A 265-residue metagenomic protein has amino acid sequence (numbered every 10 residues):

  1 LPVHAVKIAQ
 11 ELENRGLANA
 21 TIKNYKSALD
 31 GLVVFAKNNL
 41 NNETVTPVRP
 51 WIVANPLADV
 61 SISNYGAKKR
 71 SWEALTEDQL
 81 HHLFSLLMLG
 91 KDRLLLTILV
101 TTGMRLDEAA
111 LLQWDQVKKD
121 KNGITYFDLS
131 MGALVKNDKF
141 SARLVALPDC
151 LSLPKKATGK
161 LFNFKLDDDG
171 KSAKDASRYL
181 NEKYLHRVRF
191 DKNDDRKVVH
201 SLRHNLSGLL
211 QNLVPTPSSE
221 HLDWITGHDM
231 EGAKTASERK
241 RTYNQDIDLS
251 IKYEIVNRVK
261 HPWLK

Functional and structural regions predicted by a protein language model:
L1-V34, G170-D175, D195-S201: N-terminal core-binding DNA-recognition domain of tyrosine site-specific recombinases/integrases
N19, K23-A28, N38, A58-L106 (+2 more regions): Basic, Lys/Arg- and aromatic-enriched nucleic-acid-binding interface segment
A20, T97, T101, E108 (+1 more regions): C-terminal catalytic core of tyrosine-transesterase DNA break-rejoin enzymes
L32-A36, K155-A157, L210: Hydrophobic recognition helices of helix-based DNA-binding modules
V34-I52, L95-G123, S218-W224: Short, charged phosphate-coordinating catalytic segments
A74, A133, T226-L264: Catalytic-site neighborhood detector that most strongly recognizes the C-terminal catalytic loop/helix of tyrosine
T102, L111-P154, T235: Conserved tyrosine-mediated DNA breakage-rejoining catalytic core shared by Y-recombinases
A146-D194, H200-S201, N205-L206, L213-V214: Active-site/catalytic core of tyrosine-dependent DNA strand-transfer enzymes
